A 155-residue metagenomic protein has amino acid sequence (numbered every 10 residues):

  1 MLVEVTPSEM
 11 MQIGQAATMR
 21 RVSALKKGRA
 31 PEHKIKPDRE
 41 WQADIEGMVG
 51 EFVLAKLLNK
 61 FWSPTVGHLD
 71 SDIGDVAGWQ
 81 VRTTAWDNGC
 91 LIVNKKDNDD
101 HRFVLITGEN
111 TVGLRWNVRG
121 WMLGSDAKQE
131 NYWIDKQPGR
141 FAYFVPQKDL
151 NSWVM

Functional and structural regions predicted by a protein language model:
M1-D75, R82-M155: Nucleic-acid endonuclease domains
